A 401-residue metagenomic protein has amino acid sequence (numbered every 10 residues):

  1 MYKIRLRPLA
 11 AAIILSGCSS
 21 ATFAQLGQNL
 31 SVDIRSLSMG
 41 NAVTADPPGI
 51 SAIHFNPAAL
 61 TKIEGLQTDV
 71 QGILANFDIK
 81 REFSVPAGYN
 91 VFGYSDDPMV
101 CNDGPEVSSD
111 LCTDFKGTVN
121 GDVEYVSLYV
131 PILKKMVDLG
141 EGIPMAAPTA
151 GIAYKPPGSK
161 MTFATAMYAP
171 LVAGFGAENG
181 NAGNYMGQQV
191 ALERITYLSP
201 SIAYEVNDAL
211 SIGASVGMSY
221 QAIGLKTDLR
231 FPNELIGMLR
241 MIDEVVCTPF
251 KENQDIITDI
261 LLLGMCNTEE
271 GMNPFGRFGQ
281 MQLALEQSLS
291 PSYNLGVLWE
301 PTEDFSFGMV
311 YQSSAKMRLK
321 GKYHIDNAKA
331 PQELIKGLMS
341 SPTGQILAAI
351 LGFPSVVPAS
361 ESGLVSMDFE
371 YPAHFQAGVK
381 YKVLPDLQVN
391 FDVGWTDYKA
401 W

Functional and structural regions predicted by a protein language model:
Y2-F23: Gram-negative bacterial Sec-dependent N-terminal signal peptides
Q25-G40, P48, G104-Y125, M136 (+1 more regions): Outer-membrane beta-barrel porins/channels
N29-V43, T61-R81: Transmembrane beta-strand segments of Gram-negative outer membrane beta-barrel proteins
A52-N56: A beta-strand signature from Gram-negative outer-membrane beta-barrel systems, especially the internal plug domain
P57-A59, Q67, G72-N76, F83 (+3 more regions): Short glycine-rich, polar/acidic loop-and-turn segments at beta strand-coil junctions
I79, S84-D114, V119: Active-site-surrounding "flap" and adjacent substrate/cofactor-binding loops of secreted or lumenal enzymes, prototyped
V130-K134: Short Pro/Gly-enriched beta-strand edge/turn motifs at strand-loop
